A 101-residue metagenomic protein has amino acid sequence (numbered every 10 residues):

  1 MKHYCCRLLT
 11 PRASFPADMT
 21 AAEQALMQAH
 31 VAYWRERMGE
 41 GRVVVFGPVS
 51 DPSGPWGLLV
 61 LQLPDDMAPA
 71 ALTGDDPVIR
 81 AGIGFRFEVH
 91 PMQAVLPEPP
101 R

Functional and structural regions predicted by a protein language model:
M1-R101: Conserved, structured core segments of small domains
